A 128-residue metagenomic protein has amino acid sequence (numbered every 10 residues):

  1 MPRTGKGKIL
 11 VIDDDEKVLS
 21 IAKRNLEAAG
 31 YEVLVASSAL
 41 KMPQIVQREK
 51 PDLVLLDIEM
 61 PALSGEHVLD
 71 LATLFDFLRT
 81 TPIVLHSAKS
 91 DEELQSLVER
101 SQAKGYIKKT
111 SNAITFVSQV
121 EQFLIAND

Functional and structural regions predicted by a protein language model:
M1-K8, N112-D128: Non-catalytic signal-transmission and effector/linker regions of two-component phosphorelay proteins
L19, P61-A62, D91: The feature encodes the CheY-like receiver
S20-A28: Charged docking surfaces used in two-component/phosphorelay signaling
G30-S37, I45: Short hydrophobic/Thr-rich beta-strand motif most characteristic of the beta2 strand and flanking loop of CheY-like
A36-S37, M60-L63, A72: Hydrophobic residue at a beta-alpha junction that N-caps the helix immediately following a catalytic beta-strand/loop
E49-L55: Active-site beta3 strand of CheY-like receiver
